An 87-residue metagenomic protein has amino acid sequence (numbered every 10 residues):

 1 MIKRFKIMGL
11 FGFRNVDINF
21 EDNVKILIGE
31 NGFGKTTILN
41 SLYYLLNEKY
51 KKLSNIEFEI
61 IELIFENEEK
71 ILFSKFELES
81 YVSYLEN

Functional and structural regions predicted by a protein language model:
M1-E30, T36-N87: P-loop NTPase switch/coupling surface
